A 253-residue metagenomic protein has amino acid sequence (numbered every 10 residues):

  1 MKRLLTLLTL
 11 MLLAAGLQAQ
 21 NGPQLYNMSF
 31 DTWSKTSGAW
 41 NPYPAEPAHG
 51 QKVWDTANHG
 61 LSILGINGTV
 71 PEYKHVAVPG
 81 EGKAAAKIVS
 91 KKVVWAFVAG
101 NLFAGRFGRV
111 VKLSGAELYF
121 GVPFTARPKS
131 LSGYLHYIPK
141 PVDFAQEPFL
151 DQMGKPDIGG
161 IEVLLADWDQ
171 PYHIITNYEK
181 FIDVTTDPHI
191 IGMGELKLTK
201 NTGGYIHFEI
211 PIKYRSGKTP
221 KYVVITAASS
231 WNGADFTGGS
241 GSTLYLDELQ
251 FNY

Functional and structural regions predicted by a protein language model:
M1-Q24: Bacterial Sec-dependent N-terminal signal peptides
L4-T6, L118, L150-Q152: Short, well-ordered helical secondary-structure segments
T6, A14, K35, H136-I138 (+1 more regions): Residue-level marker of positions within ordered structural domains that often coincide with functionally constrained
Q20-S132, G154-N252: Aromatic (Trp/Tyr/Phe) and Gly/Pro-enriched flexible surface segments
L135-D151: Short amphipathic, basic-aromatic surface patches that mediate peripheral association with negatively charged
